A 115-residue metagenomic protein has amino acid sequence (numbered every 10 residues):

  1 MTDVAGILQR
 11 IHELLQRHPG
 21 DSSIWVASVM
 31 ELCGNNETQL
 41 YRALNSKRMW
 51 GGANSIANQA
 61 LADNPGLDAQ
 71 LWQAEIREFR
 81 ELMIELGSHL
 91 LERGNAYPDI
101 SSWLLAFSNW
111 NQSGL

Functional and structural regions predicted by a protein language model:
M1-G34, S101-L115: Short terminal alpha-helical segments
D3, C33-Q39, E75, H89: Alpha-helix capping and helix-coil boundary motifs
V4-L8, S22, E37-L40, A53 (+3 more regions): Short amphipathic alpha-helical segments that mediate assembly, nucleic-acid/protein binding, or membrane association
G6, G20, G34, G51-G52 (+4 more regions): Residue-identity detector for glycine
R10, R17, R42, R48 (+2 more regions): Arginine residue identity/basic-tract feature
E37-A74: Short, charged early-sequence alpha-helical segments and their helix-coil boundaries
L61-L115: Amphipathic alpha-helical binding modules
